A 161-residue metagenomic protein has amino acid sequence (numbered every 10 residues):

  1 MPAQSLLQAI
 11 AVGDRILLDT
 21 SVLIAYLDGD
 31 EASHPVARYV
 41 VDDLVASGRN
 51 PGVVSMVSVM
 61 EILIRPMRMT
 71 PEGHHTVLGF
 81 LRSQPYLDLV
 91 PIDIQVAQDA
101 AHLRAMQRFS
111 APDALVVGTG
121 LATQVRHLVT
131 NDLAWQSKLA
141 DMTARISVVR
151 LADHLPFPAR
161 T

Functional and structural regions predicted by a protein language model:
M1-G13, V117, A122-T161: Acidic, PIN/NYN-like endoribonuclease modules and their adjacent C-terminal/linker elements
M1-V54, R68-T76, L151-T161: Short, well-structured N-terminal submotif of metal-dependent ribonuclease cores
L18, V53-V54, P91, A111 (+1 more regions): Short beta-strand scaffold positions
V22-L23, S58, V96, L115-V116 (+1 more regions): Alpha-helix capping/helix-boundary segments
G48-G52, Y86-D88, Q124-H127: Short active-site oxyanion
S58, M67, Q84: Histidine/lysine/aspartate-rich catalytic loop segments that bind and position anionic ligands
V77-D99, R104-P112, W135-T161: Short acidic, glycine/proline-enriched helix-loop-strand junctions
